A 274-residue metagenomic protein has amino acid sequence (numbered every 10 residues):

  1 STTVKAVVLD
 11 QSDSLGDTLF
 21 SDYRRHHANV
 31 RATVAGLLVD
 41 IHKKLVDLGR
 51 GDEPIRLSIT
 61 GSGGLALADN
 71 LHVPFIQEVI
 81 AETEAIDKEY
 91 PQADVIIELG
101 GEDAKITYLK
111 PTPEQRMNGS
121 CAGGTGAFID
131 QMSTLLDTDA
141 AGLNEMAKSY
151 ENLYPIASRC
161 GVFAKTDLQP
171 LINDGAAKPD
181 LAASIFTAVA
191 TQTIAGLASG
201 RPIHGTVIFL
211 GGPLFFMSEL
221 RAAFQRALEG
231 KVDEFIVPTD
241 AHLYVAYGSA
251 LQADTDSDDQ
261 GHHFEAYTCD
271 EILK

Functional and structural regions predicted by a protein language model:
S1-G16, A93-K110: Gly/Thr-rich phosphate-binding beta-strand-loop-beta motif of the actin/hexokinase/Hsp70
S1-G36, Q115, G119: Short glycine-rich, Thr/Ser-proximal phosphate-binding strand/loop in the N-terminal lobe of ATP-dependent enzymes
D22-H26, L45-I80, T107-R116: Short beta-strand-loop/turn "lid" adjacent to the catalytic site in phosphate-handling enzymes
H26-R31, P111-N152, L251-T255: Glycine-rich phosphate-binding loop plus the immediately following alpha-helix
L38-I55, T193-G205: Phosphate/pyrophosphate-binding loops at sites that engage ATP/ADP/AMP, CoA/4′-phosphopantetheine, polyphosphate
G63, A198-A227, P238-V245: Glycine-rich phosphate-binding loops at beta-strand->alpha-helix junctions
I129-Q131, V237-L273: Glycine-rich phosphate-binding/hydrolytic loop that grips phosphoryl groups
A164-A195: Adenine-nucleotide phosphate-binding core of ATP-dependent small-molecule kinases
